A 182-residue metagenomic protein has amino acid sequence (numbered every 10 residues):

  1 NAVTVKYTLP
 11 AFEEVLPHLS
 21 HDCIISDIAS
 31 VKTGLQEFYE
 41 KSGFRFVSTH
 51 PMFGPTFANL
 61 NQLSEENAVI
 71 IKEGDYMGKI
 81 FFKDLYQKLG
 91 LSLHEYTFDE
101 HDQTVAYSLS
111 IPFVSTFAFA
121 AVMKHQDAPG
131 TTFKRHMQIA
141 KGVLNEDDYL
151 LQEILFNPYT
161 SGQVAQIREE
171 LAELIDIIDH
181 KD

Functional and structural regions predicted by a protein language model:
N1-L19: Rossmann-like NAD(P)-binding element
N1-T4, A29, K72: Glycine-rich, N-terminal phosphate-binding loop of Rossmann-like dinucleotide-binding domains
K6-Y7, M77, D102: Short alpha-helical
L16-F38: ADP-ribose/adenylate-binding Rossmann-like module
V31-L93: Rossmann-fold dinucleotide-binding core
E95-D182: An accessory alpha-helical subdomain
